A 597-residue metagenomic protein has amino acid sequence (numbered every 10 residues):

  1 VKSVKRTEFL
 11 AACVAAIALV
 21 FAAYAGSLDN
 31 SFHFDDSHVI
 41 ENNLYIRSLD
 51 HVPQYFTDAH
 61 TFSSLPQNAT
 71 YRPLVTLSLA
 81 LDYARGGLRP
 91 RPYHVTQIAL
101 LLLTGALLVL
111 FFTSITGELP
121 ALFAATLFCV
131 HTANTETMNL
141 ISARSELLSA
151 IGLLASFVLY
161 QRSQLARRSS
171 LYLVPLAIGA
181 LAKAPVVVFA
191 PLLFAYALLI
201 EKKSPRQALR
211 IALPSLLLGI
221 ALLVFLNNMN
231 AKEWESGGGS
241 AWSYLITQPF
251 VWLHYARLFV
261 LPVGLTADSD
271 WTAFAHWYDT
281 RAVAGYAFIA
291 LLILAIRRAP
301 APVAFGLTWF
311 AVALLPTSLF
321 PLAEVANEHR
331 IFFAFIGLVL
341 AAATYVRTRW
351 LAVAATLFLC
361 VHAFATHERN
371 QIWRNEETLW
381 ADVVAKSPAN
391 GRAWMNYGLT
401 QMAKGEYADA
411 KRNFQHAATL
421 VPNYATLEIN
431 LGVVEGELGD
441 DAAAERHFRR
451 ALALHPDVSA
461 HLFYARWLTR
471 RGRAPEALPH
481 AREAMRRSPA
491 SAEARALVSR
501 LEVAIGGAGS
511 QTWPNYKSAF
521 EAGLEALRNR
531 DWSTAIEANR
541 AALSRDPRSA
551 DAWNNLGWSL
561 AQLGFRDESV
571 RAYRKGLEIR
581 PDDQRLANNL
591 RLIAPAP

Functional and structural regions predicted by a protein language model:
V1-G439, P456-S459: Polytopic membrane enzymes that build or remodel cell-surface glycoconjugates and lipids
P388, P422, H455-P456, P489 (+3 more regions): Short coil turns that delineate tetratricopeptide repeat
G391-R392, A425-T426, V458-S459, A492-E493 (+4 more regions): Helix-start (N-cap) detector for alpha-helical repeat units in TPR-like alpha-solenoids, especially tetratricopeptide
L399, V433, R466-W467, R500 (+3 more regions): Residue-level recognition of tetratricopeptide repeat
M402, I429, G436, T469 (+3 more regions): Position-specific recognition of the canonical hydrophobic site in helix A of tetratricopeptide repeat
